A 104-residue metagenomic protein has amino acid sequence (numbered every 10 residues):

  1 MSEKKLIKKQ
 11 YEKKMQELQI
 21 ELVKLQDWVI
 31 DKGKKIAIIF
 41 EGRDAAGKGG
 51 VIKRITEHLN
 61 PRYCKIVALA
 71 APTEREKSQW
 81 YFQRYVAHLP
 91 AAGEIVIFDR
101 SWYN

Functional and structural regions predicted by a protein language model:
M1-N104: Glycine-rich phosphate-binding loop of ATP-dependent small-molecule kinases
